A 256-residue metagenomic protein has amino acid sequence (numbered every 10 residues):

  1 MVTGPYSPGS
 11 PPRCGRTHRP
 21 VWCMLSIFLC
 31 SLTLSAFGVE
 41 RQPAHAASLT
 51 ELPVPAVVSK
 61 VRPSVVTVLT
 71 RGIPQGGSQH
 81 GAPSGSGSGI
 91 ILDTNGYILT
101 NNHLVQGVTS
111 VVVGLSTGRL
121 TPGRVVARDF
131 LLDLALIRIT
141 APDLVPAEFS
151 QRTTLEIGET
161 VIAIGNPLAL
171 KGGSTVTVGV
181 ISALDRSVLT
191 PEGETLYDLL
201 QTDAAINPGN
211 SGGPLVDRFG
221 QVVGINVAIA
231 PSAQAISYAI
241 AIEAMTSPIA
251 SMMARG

Functional and structural regions predicted by a protein language model:
M1-T17: N-terminal secretory signal peptides that target proteins for export/translocation
C23-A36: Bacterial N-terminal signal peptides
F37-S78, S88, Y97, S110 (+2 more regions): N-terminal activation segment of mature serine protease catalytic domains
H45-S48, I73, D93-K171, Q234 (+2 more regions): Conserved active-site neighborhood of the chymotrypsin/trypsin-like protease fold
L49-V58, G165-A169, A183, R218 (+1 more regions): C-terminal cap/linker of serine protease catalytic domains
P74-S84, V126-L132, L170-G173, L184-L200 (+2 more regions): Gly/Ser-enriched beta-turn/beta-hairpin loop segments
G89-I91, G123-V125, I181, N226: Conserved hydrophobic positions within beta-strands
I90-I91, A205-I225: Catalytic nucleophile loop of clan PA
